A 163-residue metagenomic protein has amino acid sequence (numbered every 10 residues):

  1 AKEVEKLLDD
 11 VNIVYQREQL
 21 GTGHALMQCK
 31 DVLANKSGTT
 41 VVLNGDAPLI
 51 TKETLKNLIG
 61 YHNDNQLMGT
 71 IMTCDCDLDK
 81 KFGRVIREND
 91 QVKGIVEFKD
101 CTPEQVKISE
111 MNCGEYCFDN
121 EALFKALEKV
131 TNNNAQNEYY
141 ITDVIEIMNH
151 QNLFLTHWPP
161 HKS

Functional and structural regions predicted by a protein language model:
A1-G60, D64: Conserved N-terminal catalytic core of the sugar/cofactor nucleotidyltransferase
I13, G69-I71, L155-H157: Conserved beta-strand scaffold positions in the cores of enzyme catalytic domains, especially in NTP/NDP-utilizing
S37, C76-E104: Rossmann-like NAD(P)H-binding beta-loop-alpha module
G45, C74-D75, P160: Cofactor-binding loop segments of dinucleotide-utilizing enzymes, especially the Rossmann-like FAD- and NAD(P)+-binding
A47, R84, E115-Y116: A residue-level structural signature of the nucleotidyltransferase/glycosyltransferase Rossmann-like core
I50, R87, F118-D119: A conserved hydrophobic position in a structured secondary element of the catalytic/binding core that shapes
D64-D75: A short, conserved acidic/glycine-rich loop-to-beta-strand motif that forms the donor nucleotide-sugar/metal
V92-S163: Catalytic-core segments of class I nucleotidyltransferases/pyrophosphorylases that form NMP-activated intermediates
